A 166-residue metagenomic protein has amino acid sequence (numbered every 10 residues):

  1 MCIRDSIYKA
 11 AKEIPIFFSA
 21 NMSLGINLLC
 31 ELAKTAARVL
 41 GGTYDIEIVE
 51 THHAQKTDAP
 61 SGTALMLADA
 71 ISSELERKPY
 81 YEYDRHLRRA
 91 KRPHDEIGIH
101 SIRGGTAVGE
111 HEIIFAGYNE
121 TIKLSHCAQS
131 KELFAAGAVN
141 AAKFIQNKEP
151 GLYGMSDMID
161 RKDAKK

Functional and structural regions predicted by a protein language model:
M1-I3: Short, small-residue-biased leader/transition segments that mark boundaries at the very start of proteins
S6-S23, G41-I46: Rossmann-fold dehydrogenase core element
Y8-I14, A33-A37, A64-L67: Short, hinge-like loop/turn segments at secondary-structure boundaries
A20, L28, H126: Small/polar loops that bind or transfer phosphate-bearing groups
L28-L40, A59: Rossmann-like NAD(P)H-binding beta-loop-alpha module
G42-K166: C-terminal substrate-binding/catalytic lobe of Rossmann-fold NAD(P)-dependent oxidoreductases
